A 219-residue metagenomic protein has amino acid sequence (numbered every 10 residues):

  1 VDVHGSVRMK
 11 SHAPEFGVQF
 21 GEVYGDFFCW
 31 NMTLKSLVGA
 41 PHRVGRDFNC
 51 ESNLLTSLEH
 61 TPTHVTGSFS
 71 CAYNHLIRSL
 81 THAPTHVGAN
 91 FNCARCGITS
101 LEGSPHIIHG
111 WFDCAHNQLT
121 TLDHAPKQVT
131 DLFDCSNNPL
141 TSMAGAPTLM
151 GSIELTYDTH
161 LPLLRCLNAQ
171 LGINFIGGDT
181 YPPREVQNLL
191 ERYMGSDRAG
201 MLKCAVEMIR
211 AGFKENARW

Functional and structural regions predicted by a protein language model:
V1-L54, H64-A72, H86-A89, C93 (+2 more regions): LRR N-terminal entry segment and analogous cap-like coil->beta motifs
V1-V18, W30, S70, N174-F175 (+1 more regions): The feature captures the LRR N-terminal capping module
H12-P14, T33-K35, L54-T56, H75-R78 (+4 more regions): Canonical position 11/12 of the leucine-rich repeat
E15-F16, V23, C29, L37-A40 (+6 more regions): Canonical leucine-rich repeat
N31, P41, P62, Y73 (+6 more regions): Residues that line or immediately flank small-molecule/substrate-binding pockets and catalytic motifs
R78-T81, H86, A94-K127: Eukaryotic tandem repeat interaction scaffolds
K127, L132-K203: Leucine-rich solenoid repeat scaffolds
